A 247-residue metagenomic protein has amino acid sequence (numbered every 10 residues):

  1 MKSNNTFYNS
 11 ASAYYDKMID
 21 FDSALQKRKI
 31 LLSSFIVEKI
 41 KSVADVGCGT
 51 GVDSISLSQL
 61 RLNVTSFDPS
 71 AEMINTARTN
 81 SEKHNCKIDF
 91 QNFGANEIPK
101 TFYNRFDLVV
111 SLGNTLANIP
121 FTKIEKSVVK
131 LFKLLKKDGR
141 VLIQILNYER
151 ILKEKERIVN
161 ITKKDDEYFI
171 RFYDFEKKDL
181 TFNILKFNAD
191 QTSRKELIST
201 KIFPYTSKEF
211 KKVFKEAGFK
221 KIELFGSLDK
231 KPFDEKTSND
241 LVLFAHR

Functional and structural regions predicted by a protein language model:
M1-K39, S56: Conserved class I S-adenosyl-L-methionine
I40-G49: Conserved class I S-adenosyl-L-methionine
V52-E97: Class I SAM-dependent methyltransferase SAM/SAH-binding core
K100-L108: A short acidic, Gly/Pro-enriched loop at the edge of an enzyme's catalytic core that lines a small-molecule cofactor
D107-T122: A short SAM/SAH-binding and catalytic strip from SAM-dependent methyltransferases
T122, L142-E209: SAM-dependent methyltransferase
E125-K137: A short glycine-rich, Lys/Arg-flanked "PGG" loop and its adjoining helix->strand segment in the class I
S207-R247: C-terminal lobe and adjacent flexible extensions of AdoMet/dcAdoMet transferase-like proteins
